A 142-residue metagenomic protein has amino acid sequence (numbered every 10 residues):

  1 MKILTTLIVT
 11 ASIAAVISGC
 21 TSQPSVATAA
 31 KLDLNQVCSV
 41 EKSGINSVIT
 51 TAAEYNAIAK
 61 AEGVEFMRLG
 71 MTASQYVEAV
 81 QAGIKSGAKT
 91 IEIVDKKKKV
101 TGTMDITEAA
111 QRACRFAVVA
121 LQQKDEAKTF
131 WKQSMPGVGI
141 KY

Functional and structural regions predicted by a protein language model:
M1-I8: Bacterial N-terminal signal peptides that target proteins for export
V16-G19: C-terminal motif of bacterial Sec signal peptides marking the signal peptidase cleavage site
T21-Y142: Long, charged/polar, soluble alpha-helical segments
